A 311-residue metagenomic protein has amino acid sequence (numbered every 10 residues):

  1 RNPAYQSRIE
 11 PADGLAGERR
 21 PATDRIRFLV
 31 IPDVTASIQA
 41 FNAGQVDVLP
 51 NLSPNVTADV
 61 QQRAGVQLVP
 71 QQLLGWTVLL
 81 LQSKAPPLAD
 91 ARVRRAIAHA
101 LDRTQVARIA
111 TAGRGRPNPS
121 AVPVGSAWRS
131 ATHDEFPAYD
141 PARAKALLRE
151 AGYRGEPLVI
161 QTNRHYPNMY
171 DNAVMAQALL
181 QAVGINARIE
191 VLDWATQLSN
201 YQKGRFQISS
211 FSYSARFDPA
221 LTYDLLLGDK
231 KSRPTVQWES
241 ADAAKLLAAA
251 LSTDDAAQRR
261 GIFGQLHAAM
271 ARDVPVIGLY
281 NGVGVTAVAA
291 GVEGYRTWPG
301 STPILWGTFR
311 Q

Functional and structural regions predicted by a protein language model:
R1-D33, V56-G75: Aromatic-rich, solvent-exposed beta-strand/loop patch
I26-V30, N42-V46, Q82-P86, V93-A96 (+4 more regions): Second-shell loop/turn segments in exported
D33, P54, A127, K145 (+3 more regions): Ligand/substrate-recognition segments at binding pockets and active sites
A58-P70, K203-F206, P219-P234, A290-Y295: Ligand-binding "clamshell"
K84, L88-S126, M270-G278: Periplasmic-binding protein-like
R116-E150, P167-M169: Structural transition elements
A182, N186-Q197, Q202, D224-A290 (+1 more regions): Extracytoplasmic/peripheral linker and loop segments enriched in polar/acidic and small residues with frequent Thr/Pro
T286-Q311: Long beta-strand-rich cores associated with HINT superfamily self-processing modules
